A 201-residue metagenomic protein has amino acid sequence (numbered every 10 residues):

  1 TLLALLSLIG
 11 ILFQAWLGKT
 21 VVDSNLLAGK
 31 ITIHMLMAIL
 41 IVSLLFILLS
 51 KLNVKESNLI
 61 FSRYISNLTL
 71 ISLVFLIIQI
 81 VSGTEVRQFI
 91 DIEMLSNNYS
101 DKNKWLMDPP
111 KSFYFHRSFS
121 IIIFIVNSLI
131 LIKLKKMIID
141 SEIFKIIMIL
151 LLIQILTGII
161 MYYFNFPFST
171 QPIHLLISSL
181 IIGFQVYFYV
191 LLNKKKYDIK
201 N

Functional and structural regions predicted by a protein language model:
T1-N201: Polytopic transmembrane helical bundles with strong interfacial aromatic enrichment
